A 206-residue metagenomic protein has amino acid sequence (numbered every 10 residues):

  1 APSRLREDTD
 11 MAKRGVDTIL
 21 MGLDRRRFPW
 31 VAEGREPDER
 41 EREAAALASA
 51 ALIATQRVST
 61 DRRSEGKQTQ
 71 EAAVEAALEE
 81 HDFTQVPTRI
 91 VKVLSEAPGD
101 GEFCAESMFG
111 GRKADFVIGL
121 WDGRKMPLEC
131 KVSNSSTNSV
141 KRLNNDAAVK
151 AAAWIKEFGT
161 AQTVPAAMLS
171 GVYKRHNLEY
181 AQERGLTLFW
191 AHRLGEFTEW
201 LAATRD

Functional and structural regions predicted by a protein language model:
A1-A46, R57: Nuclease-adjacent, charged terminal/linker segments that flank catalytic cores
I53-F83: A short, highly charged nucleic-acid-interacting micro-segment common to nuclease and nuclease-linked defense proteins
A54-R63, G99-F103, N134-T137: Surface-exposed cleft-lining segments at the edges of enzyme active sites
P87-W121: Active-site metal-binding core of divalent-cation-utilizing nuclease and nuclease-like domains
F116-I118, D122-N134, A147: Conserved catalytic cores of phosphodiester-cleaving nucleases, focusing on short active-site segments
C130-N145, S170: Short beta-strand-loop-alpha-helix junction that forms the active-site gateway of nucleic-acid-processing nucleases
L143-F158: A short, acidic, amphipathic alpha-helical segment used as a generic capping/interface helix at domain edges
Q162-D206: Domain-level recognition of nuclease-like catalytic cores that cleave nucleotide substrates
